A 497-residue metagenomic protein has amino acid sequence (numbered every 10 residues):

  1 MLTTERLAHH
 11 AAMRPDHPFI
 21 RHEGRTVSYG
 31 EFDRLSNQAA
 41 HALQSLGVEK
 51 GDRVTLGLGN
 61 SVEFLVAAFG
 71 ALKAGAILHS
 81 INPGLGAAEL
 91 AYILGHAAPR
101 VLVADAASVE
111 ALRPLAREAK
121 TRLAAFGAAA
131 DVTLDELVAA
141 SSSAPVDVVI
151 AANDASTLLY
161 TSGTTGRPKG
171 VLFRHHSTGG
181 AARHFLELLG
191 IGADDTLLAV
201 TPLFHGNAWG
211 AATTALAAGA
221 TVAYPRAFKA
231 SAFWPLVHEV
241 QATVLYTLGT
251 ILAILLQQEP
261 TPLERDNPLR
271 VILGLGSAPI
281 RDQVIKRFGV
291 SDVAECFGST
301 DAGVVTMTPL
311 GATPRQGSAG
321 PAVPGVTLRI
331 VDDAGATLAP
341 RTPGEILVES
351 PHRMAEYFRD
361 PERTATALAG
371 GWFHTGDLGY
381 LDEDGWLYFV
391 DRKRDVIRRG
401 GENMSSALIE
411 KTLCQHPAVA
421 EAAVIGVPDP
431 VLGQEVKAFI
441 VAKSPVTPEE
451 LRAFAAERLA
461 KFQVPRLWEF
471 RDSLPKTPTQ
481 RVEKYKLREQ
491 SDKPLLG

Functional and structural regions predicted by a protein language model:
D16-S61, L65-F69, G86-A91, E136 (+1 more regions): Conserved AMP-binding/adenylate-forming core of the ANL superfamily
G24, V109-A152, E259: ANL superfamily adenylate-forming
S28-E31, V149, S156-G180: Conserved AMP-binding A3 loop
D33-Q38, A152, V171-G192, V200-F204 (+1 more regions): Conserved structural elements of the adenylate-forming
N60, A128, S142-Y160, R167 (+2 more regions): Conserved pre-ATP/AMP-binding loop-to-beta segment of ANL
L85, L102-A104, G298, L328 (+7 more regions): AMP-binding/adenylate-forming catalytic core of the ANL superfamily
G179-T196, F204-T243, Q258: Conserved AMP-binding/adenylation subdomain of ANL enzymes
A217, A242-T247, L256-R315, T327 (+1 more regions): Gly/Ser/Thr-rich phosphate-binding loop
